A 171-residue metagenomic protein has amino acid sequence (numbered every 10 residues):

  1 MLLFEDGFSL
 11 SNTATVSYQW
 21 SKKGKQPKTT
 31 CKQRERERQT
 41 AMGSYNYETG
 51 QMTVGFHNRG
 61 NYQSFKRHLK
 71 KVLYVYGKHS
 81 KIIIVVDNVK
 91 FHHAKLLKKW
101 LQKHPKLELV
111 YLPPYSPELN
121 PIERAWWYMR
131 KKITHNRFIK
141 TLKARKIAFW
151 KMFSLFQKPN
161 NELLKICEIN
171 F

Functional and structural regions predicted by a protein language model:
M1-K70, N170: Extended, low-complexity cationic-aromatic segments
L2, I122-F171: C-terminal anion-handling pockets and recognition modules
L3-E5, I82-V86, Y111-P113, E168: Short beta-strand segments
F4-D6, G43, G50, L69 (+5 more regions): Mobile genetic element proteins and their domesticated derivatives, centered on retroelements and DNA transposons
P27-R34, P105-R124, F138: RNase H-like polynucleotidyl transferase catalytic core
F65-I82: Short, basic/hydrophobic alpha-helical segments
S80-H92, N120: Acidic/histidine-rich, metal-coordinating catalytic segments
K95-H104: Short, aromatic/basic amphipathic alpha-helical patches
